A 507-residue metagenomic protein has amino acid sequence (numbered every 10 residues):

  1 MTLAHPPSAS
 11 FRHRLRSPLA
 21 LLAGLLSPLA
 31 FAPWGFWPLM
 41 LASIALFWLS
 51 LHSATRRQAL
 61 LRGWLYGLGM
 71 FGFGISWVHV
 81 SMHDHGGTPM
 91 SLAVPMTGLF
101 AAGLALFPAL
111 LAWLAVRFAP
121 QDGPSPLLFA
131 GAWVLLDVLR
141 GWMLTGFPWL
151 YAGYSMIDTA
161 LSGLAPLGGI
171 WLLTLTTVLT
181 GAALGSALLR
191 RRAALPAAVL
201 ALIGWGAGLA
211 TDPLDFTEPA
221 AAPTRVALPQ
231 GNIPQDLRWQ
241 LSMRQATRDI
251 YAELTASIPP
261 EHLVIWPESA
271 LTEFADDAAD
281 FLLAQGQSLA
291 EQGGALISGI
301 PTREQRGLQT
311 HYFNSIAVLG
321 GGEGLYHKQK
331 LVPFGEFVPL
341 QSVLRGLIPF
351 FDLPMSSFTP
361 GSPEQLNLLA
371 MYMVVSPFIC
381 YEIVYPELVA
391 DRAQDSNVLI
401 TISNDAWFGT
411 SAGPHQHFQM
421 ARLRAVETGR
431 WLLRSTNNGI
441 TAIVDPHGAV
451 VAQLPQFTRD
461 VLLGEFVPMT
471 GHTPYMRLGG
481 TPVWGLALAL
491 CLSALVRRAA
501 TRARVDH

Functional and structural regions predicted by a protein language model:
T2-D215, A256, T410, A421-R424 (+3 more regions): Membrane-embedded alpha-helical bundles of multi-pass enzymes that act on lipidic or dolichyl-linked glycan substrates
P213-P482: Soluble catalytic domains of enzymes that build or remodel membrane lipids, polysaccharides, and related
